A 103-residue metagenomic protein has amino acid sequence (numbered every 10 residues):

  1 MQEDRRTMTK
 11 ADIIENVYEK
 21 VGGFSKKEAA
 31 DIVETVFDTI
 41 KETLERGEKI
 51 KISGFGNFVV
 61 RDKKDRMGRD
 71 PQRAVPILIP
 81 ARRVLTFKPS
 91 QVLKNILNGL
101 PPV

Functional and structural regions predicted by a protein language model:
M1-V103: Strongly charged
